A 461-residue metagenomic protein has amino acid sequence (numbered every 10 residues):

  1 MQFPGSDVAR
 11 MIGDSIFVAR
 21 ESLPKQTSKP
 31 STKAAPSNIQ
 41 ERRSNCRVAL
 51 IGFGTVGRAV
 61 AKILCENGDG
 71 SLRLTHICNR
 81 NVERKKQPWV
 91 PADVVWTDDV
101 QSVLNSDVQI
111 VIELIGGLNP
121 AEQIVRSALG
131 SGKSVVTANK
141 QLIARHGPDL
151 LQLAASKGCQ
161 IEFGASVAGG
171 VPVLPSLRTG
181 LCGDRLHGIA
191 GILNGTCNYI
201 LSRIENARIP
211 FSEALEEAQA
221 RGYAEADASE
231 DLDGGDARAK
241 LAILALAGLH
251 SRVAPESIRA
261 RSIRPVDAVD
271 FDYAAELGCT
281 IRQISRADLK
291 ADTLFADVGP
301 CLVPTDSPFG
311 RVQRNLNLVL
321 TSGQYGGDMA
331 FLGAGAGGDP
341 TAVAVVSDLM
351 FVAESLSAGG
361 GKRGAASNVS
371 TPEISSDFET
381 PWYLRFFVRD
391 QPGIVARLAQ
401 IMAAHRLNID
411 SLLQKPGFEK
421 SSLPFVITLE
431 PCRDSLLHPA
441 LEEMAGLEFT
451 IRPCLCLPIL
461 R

Functional and structural regions predicted by a protein language model:
F3, G13, K29, I51 (+2 more regions): A conserved regulatory-domain signal marking ACT and ACT-like small-molecule sensing domains and adjacent regulatory
I16-R20, P24-K25, K29-N45: A short, basic/flexible loop-to-alpha-helix module at the beginning of a structural domain
G57: N-terminal Rossmann-fold NAD(P) dinucleotide-binding loop
N67-W89: NAD(P)-binding Rossmann-fold cofactor-contacting core
V95, L186-A190, T196-L201, E205 (+5 more regions): Catalytic, metal-anchored helix/loop core of enzyme active sites in primary metabolism
V100-A138: Rossmann-fold NAD(P) dinucleotide-binding segment
E122-S127, K140-V167, L174-L177: Rossmann-fold NAD(P)-binding glycine/threonine-rich loop
E213-R311, L316-L318: Substrate-binding/catalytic subdomain of NAD(P)-dependent oxidoreductase enzymes
